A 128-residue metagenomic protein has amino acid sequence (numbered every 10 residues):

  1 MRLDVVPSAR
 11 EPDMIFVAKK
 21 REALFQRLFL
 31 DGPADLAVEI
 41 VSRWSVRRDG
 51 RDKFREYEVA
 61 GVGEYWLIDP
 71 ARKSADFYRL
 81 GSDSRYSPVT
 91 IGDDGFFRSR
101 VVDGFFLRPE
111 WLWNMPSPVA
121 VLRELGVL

Functional and structural regions predicted by a protein language model:
M1-A60, L67-L128: C-terminal interaction segment
